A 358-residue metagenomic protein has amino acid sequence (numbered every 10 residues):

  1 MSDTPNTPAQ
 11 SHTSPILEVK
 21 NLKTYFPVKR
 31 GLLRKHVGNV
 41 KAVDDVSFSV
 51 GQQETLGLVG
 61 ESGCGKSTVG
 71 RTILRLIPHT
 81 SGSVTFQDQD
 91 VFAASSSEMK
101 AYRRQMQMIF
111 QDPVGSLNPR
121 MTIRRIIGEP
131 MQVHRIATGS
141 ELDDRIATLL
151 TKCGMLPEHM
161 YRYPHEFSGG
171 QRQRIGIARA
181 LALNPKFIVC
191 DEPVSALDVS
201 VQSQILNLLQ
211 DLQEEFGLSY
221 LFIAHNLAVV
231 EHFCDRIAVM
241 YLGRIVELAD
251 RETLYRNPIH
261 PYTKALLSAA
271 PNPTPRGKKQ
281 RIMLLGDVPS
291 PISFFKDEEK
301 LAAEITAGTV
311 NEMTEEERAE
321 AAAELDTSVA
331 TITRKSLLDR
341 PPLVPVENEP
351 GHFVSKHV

Functional and structural regions predicted by a protein language model:
P8-P15, V28-R34, N39, R251-V358: Short catalytic/signature loops enriched in Gly
L33-H36, V91-Q107, V133, L254-P258 (+1 more regions): ABC ATPase NBD coupling module
E61, V189, P193, L197 (+1 more regions): P-loop NTP-binding/switch modules centered on Walker-like glycine-rich loops
G82-D90: Conserved ABC transporter NBD signature motif
Q89-D90, E141-E158, L267: Conserved ABC ATPase "signature" region
Y163-F167, Q171: Conserved ABC ATPase signature
A182-K186: A short, proline-enriched helix->beta-strand linker immediately N-terminal to the Walker B motif in ABC-type P-loop
